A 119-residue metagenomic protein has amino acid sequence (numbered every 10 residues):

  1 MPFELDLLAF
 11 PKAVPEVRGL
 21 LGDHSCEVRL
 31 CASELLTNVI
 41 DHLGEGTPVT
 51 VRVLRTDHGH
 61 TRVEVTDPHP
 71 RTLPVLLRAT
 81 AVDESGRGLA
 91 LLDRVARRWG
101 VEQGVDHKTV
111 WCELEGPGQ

Functional and structural regions predicted by a protein language model:
M1-E27: Bergerat-fold GHKL ATPase/HATPase_c domain
M1-F3, I40-Q119: Conserved beta-strand-loop-beta-strand hairpin that lines the nucleotide-binding pocket of ATP/GTP-utilizing enzymes
D6-A9, L35, V63-T66: Membrane-targeting and insertion segments and their boundary/processing signals
S25-T47: Conserved ATP-binding N-box helix of the HATPase_c
